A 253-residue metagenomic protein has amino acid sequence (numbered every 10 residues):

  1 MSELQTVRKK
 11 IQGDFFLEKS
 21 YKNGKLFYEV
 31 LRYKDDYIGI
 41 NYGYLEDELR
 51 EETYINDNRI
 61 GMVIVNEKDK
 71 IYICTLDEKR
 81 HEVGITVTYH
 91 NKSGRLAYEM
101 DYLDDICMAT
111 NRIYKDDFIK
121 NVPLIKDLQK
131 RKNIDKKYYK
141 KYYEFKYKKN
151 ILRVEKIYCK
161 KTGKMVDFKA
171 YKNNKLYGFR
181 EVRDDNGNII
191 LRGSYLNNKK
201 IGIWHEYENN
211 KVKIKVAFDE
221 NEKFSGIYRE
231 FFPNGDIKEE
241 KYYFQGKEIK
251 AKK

Functional and structural regions predicted by a protein language model:
M1-K253: Glycine/tyrosine- and acidic-biased, solvent-exposed loop/turn segments at the edges of beta-strands
